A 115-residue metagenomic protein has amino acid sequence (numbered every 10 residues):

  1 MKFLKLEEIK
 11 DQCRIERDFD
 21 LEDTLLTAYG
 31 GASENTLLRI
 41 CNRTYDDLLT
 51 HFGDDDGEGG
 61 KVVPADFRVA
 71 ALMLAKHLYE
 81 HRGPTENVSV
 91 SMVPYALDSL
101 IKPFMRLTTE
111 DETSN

Functional and structural regions predicted by a protein language model:
M1-N115: Divalent metal-cofactor coordination and adjacent catalytic microenvironments
